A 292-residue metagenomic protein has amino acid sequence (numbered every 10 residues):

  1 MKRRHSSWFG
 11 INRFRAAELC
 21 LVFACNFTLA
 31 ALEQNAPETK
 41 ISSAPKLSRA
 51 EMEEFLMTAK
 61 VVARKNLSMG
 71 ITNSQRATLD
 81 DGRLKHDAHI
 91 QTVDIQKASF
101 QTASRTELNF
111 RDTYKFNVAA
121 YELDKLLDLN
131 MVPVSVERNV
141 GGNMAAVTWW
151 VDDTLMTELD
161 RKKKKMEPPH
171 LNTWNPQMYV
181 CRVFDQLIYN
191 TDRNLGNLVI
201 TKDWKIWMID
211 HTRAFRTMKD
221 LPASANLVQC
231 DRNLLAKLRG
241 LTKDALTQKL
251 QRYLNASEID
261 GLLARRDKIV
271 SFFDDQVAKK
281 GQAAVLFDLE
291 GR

Functional and structural regions predicted by a protein language model:
M1-N12: N-terminal secretory signal peptides that target proteins for export/translocation
N12-F23: Sec-dependent N-terminal signal peptides
V22-G82, A256-R292: Regulatory N- and C-terminal appendages and interdomain linkers associated with kinase/kinase-like NTP transferase
A44, D112-F116, N175, N190 (+2 more regions): Extracytoplasmic/periplasmic, Sec-exported soluble proteins
M57-P169, Q186, N190, K202: Conserved ATP-binding subdomain of kinase catalytic cores across diverse folds
A77-L79, I90, Q177-R216, L262: Active-site acidic catalytic loop and adjacent metal/ATP-binding pocket of ATP-dependent phosphoryl transfer enzymes
D80, I200-R292: C-terminal catalytic region of ATP-dependent kinase domains
V140-L187, L227-Q229, G240-D260, R266-D267: ATP-dependent phospho-/nucleotidyl transfer catalytic cores
